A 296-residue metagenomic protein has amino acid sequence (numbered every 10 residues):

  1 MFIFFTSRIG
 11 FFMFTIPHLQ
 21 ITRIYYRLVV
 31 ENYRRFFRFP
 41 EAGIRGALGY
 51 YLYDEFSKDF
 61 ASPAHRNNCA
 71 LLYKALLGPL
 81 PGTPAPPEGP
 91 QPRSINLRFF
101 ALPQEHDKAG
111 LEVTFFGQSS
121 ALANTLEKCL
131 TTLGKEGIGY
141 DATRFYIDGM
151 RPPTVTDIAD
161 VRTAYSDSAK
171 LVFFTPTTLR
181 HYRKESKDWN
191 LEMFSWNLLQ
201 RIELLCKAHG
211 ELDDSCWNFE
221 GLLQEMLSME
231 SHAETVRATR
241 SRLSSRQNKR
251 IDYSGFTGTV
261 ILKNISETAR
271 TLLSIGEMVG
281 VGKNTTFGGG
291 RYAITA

Functional and structural regions predicted by a protein language model:
F4-A296: RNA-interacting cores
